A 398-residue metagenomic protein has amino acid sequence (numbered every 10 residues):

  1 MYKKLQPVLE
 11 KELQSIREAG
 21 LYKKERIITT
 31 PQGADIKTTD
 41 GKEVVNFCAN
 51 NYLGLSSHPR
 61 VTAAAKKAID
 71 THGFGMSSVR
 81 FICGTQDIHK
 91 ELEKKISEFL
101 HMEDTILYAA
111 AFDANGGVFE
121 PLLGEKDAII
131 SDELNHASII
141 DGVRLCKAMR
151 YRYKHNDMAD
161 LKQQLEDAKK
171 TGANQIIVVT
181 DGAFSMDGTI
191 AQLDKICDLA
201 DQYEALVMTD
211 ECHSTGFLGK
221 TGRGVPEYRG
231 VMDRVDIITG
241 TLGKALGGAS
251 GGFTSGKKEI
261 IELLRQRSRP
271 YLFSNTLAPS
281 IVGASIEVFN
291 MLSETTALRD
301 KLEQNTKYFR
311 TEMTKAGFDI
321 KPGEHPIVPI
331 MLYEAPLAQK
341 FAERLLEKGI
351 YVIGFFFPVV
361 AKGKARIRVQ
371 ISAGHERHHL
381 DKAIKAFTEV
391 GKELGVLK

Functional and structural regions predicted by a protein language model:
P7-K11, S15-F74, A205: N-terminal "arm"/small-domain region of PLP-dependent enzymes with the aminotransferase-like
N51, Y151, H155-T209: Active-site phosphate-binding strand-loop segment of PLP-dependent enzymes
L55, D300-F309, T314-G349, V359 (+2 more regions): Conserved PLP-binding catalytic core of the aspartate aminotransferase-like
P59, A63-K67, T71, K94 (+2 more regions): PLP-dependent enzyme catalytic core of the Aspartate aminotransferase-like
A63, K67-A111: Conserved N-terminal alpha-helix of the aminotransferase class I/II PLP-enzyme fold
H101, E125, L145-K147, Y203 (+1 more regions): Short, structured coil segments at secondary-structure junctions
V118-A137: Conserved PLP-anchoring active-site segment centered on the Schiff-base-forming lysine
Y203-L206, H213, L218-E324, L337: Active-site C-terminal subdomain of aminotransferase-like
